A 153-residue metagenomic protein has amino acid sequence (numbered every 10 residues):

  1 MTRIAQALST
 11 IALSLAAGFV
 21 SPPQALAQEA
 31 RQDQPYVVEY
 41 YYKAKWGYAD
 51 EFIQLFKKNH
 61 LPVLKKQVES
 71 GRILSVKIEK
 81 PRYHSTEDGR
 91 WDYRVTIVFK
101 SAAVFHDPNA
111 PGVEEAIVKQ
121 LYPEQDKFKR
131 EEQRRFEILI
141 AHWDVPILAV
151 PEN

Functional and structural regions predicted by a protein language model:
M1-A5: Positively charged n-region of N-terminal signal peptides that target proteins for export
S9-F19: Bacterial N-terminal signal peptides
S21-A27: Sec/Tat signal peptide C-region and signal peptidase I cleavage site
E29-R31, P62, K66-L74, D88-R90 (+2 more regions): An amphipathic, aromatic/His-enriched active-site/gating alpha helix that lines ligand/cofactor pockets
Q32-G47: Acidic/histidine-rich, surface-exposed loop or edge segments in extracytoplasmic proteins
Y40, F52, V95, F105: Hydrophobic pocket/interface hotspot
K45-W91: N-terminal, post-signal-peptide region of Sec/Tat-exported proteins
